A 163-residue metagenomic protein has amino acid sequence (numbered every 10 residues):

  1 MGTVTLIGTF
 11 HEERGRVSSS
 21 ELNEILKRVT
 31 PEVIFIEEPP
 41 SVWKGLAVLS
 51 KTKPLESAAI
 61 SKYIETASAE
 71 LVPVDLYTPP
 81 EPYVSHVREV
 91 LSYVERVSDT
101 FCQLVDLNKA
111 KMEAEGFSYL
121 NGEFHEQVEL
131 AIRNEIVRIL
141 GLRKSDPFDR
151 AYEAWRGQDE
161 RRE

Functional and structural regions predicted by a protein language model:
M1-T5: Extreme N-terminal starter segment of soluble prokaryotic enzymes
F10-G15, L49-S50: Short, flexible loop segments at the rims of nucleotide/cofactor-binding pockets, characterized by
V17-K27: Short, acidic/polar
S20, T30-E32, S68-E70: Structured catalytic-domain cores with a bias toward divalent-metal coordination
L26, T30-I36: Proline-aspartate-enriched helix->loop->beta-strand connector
P31, S41-V48: Metabolite-binding pocket within alpha/beta catalytic cores that recognizes anionic/polar moieties
F35-S41, V74-P79: Short loop/turn segments at strand-loop or loop-helix junctions that form parts of catalytic or ligand-binding pockets
V48-E163: Hydrophobic, often amphipathic alpha-helical segments used for membrane interaction and targeting
